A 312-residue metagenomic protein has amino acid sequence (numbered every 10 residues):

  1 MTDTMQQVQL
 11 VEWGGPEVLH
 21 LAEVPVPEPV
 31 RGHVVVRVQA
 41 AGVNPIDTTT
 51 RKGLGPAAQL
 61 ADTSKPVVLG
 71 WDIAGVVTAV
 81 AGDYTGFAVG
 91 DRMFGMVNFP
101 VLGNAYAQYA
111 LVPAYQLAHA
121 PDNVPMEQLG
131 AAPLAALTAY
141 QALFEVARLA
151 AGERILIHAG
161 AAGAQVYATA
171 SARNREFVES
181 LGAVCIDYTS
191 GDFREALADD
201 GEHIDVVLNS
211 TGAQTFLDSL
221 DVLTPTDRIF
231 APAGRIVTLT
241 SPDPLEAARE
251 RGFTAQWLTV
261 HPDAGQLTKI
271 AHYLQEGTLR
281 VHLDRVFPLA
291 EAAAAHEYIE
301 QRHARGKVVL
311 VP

Functional and structural regions predicted by a protein language model:
T2-D3, G15-V18, V24-A74, F87: N-terminal glycine-rich beta->alpha transition that marks the start or flank of a dinucleotide-binding site
T2-D3, R37, L267-P312: C-terminal hydrophobic helical "lid"/dimerization subdomain of Rossmann-like NAD(P)H-dependent oxidoreductases
V35, G42, A74, F94-G95 (+3 more regions): Hydrophobic beta-strand signal
R51, A74-F99: A glycine-/small-residue-rich N-terminal strand-loop-strand element that serves as the cofactor-binding glycine loop
D62, W71, G86, G95-H158: NAD(P)H dinucleotide-binding glycine-rich loop of Rossmann-like/cofactor-binding domains, especially the beta1-alpha1
I157, A162-T215: Adenosine-nucleotide cofactor-binding segment
E176-S180, A213-L279, P312: Glycine-rich phosphate-binding loop and adjacent beta-alpha segment of Rossmann(oid) nucleotide-cofactor-binding
